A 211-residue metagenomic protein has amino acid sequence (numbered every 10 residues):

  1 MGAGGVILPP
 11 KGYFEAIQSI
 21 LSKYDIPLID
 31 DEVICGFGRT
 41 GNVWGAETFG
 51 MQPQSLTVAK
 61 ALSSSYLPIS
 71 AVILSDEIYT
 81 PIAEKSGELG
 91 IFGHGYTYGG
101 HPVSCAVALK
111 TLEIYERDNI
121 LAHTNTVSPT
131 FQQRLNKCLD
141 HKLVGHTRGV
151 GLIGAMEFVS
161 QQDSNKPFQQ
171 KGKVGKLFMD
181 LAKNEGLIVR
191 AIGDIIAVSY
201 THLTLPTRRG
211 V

Functional and structural regions predicted by a protein language model:
M1-L203, R208-R209: Conserved N-terminal phosphate-binding loop of PLP-dependent enzymes in the Aspartate aminotransferase
